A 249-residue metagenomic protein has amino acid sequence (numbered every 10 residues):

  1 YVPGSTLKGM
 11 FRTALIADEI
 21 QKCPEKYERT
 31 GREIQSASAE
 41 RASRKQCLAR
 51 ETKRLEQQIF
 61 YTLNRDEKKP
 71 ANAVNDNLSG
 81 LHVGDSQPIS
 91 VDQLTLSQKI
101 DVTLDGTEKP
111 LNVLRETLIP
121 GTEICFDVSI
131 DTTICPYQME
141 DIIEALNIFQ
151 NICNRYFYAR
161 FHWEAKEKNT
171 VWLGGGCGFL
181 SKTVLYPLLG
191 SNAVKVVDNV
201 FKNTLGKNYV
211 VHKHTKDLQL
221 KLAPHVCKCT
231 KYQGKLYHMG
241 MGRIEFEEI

Functional and structural regions predicted by a protein language model:
Y1-M10: Conserved phosphate/anionic-ligand binding catalytic regions in large, soluble enzymes, centered on
M10-Q21: Short active-site loop/helix that positions an aromatic residue
I20-K69, A73: Short, glycine/acidic-rich hinge or "gate" loops at secondary-structure transitions that mediate conformational
K68-I249: Basic polyanion-binding and macromolecular-assembly surfaces
